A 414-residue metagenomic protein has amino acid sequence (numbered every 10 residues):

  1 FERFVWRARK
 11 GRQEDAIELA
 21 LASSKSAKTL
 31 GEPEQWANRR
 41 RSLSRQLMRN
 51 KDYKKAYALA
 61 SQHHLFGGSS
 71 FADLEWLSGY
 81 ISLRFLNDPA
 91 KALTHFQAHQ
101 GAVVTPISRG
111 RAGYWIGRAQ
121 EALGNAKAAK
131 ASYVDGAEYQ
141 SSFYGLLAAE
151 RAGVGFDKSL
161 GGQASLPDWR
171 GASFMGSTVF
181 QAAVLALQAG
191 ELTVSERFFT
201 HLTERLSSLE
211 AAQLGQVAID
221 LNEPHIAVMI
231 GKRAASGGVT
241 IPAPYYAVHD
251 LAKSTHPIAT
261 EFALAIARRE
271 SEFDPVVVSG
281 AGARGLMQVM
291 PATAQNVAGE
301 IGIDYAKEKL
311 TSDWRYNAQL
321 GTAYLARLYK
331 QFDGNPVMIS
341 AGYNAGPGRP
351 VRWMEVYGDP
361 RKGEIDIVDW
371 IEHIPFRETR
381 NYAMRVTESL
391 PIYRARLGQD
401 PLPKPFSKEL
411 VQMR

Functional and structural regions predicted by a protein language model:
F1-S26, L30-W36, S42: Solenoidal tandem-repeat scaffolds enriched in leucines and small polar residues
E2-G11, S42-N50, M175-V194, F198-H201: Alpha-helical segment of the N-proximal tetratricopeptide repeat
D15, T29-W36, R41-L43, N50-S78 (+9 more regions): Catalytic glycan-binding domains that act on GlcNAc-containing polysaccharides
K25-K28, G162-P167, Y245-Y246: Short, flexible, glycine-rich and Lys/Arg-enriched loop motifs at helix boundaries that contact anionic partners
A137-G155: C-terminal, active-site-flanking charged/polar segments
A149, F156-S173, T178-V179: Alpha-helical solenoid repeat scaffolds of the TPR/TPR-like class and their adjacent stem/linker regions that mediate
